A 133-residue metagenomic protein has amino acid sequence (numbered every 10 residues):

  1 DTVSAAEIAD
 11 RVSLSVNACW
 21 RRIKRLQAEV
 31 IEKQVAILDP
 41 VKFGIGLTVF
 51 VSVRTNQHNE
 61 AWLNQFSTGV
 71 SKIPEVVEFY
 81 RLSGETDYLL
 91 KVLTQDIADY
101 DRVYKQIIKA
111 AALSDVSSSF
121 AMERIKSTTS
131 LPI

Functional and structural regions predicted by a protein language model:
D1-I133: A compositional/biophysical signature of low hydrophobicity enriched in polar/charged and small residues
